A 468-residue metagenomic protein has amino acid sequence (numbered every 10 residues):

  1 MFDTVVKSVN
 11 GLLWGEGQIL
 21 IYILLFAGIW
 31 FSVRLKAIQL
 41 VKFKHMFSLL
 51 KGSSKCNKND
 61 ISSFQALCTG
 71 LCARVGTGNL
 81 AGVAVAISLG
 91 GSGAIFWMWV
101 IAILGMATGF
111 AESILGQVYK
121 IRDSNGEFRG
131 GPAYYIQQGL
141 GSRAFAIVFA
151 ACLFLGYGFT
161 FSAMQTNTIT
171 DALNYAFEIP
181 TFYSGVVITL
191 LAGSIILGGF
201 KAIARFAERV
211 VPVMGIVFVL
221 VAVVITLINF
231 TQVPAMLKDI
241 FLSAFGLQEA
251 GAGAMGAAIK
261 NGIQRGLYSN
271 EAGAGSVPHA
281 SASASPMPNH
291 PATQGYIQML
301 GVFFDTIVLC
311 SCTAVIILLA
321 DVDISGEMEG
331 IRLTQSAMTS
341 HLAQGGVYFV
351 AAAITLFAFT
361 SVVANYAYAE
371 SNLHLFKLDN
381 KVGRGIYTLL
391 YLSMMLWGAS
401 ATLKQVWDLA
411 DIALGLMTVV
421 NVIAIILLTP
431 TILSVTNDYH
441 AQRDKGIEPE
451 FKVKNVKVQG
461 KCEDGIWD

Functional and structural regions predicted by a protein language model:
M1-T77, I87-A94, L396, I426-D468: N-terminal alpha-helical transmembrane segments of multi-pass membrane transport and channel/translocase proteins
K7, G11-H45, S88-G126, F304-C310 (+2 more regions): Extracellular loop-to-transmembrane helix junctions
G17, I23-W30, R34-F47, N167-L173 (+4 more regions): Membrane-interface loop-to-helix entry segments
A27, F31-S32, I101-G126, P132-I196 (+1 more regions): Helix-loop-helix module between adjacent transmembrane segments
A37-S63, V85-I95, A107-L140, D323-H341 (+2 more regions): Flexible loop linkers connecting adjacent transmembrane helices in multi-pass alpha-helical membrane transporters
C56-I61, S92-V100, Y134-Q138, S142-A150 (+3 more regions): Membrane-interface alpha-helices at helix entry/exit sites of multi-pass transporters
N57-L89, L115-A133, Q137, F154 (+1 more regions): Alpha-helical membrane segments and immediately flanking helix-loop junctions that form or couple to the substrate/ion
F110-K120, S124, V223-D239, L247 (+3 more regions): Extracellular/periplasmic helix-exit of transmembrane alpha-helices
